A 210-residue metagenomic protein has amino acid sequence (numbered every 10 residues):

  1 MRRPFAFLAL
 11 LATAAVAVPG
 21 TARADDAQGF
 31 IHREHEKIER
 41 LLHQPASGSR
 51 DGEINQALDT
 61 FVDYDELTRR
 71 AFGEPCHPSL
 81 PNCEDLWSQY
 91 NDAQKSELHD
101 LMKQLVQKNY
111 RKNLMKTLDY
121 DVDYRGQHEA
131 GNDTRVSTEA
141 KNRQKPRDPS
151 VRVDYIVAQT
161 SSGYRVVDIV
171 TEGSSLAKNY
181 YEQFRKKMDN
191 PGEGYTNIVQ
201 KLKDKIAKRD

Functional and structural regions predicted by a protein language model:
M1-L8: Bacterial N-terminal signal peptides that target proteins for export
L8-A17: Bacterial N-terminal signal peptides
V18-A24: Sec/Tat signal peptide C-region and signal peptidase I cleavage site
D26-Y110: Early exported N-terminus immediately downstream of N-terminal targeting peptides
L98, Q107-V151, L202-D210: Surface-exposed, charged secondary-structure patches
Q104-L105, N142-K145, E172-L176: Solvent-exposed loop/turn segments at secondary-structure junctions within structured extracellular/periplasmic domains
S150-K178: Short beta-strand edge/turn micro-motifs at domain boundaries
I169-D210: Low-complexity, intrinsically disordered terminal/linker segments enriched in charged and Gly/Pro repeats
